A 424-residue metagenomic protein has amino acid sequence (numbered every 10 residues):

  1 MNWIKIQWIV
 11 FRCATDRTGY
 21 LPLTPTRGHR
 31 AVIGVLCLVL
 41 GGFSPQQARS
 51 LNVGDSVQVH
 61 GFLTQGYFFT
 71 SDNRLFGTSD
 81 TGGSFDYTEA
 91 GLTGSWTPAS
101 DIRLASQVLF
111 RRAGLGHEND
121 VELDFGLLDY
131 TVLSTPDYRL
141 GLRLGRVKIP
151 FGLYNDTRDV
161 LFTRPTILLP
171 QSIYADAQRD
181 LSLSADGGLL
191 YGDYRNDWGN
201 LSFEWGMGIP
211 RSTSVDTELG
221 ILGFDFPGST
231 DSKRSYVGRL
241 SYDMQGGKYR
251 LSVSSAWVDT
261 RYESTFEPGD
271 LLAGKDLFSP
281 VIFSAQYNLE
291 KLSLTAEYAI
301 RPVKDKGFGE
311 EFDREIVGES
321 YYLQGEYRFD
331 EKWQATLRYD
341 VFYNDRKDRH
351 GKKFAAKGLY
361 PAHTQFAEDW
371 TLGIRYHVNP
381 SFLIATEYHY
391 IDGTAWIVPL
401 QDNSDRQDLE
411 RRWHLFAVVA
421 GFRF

Functional and structural regions predicted by a protein language model:
M1-L51: Cleavable N-terminal export/targeting peptides
V35-T81, L153, W333, R375-L383 (+2 more regions): Outer-membrane beta-barrel biogenesis signature
A48-R49, A90-G94, F366, I391: Short secondary-structure capping/turn segments at boundaries of alpha-helices and beta-strands
L51-H60, T64-F69, T81-T213, S232-R234 (+4 more regions): Outer membrane beta-barrel
G54-S56, G83-Y87, E118-L123, R179-L183 (+5 more regions): Transmembrane beta-barrel outer-membrane domains
Y67-L75, R112-G116, S134, P150-Y154 (+8 more regions): Gram-negative outer-membrane beta-barrel proteins
T78-S79, L127-Y130, V253-F424: Outer-membrane beta-barrel pore domains
G220-S264: Loop-centered beta-sheet repeat module
